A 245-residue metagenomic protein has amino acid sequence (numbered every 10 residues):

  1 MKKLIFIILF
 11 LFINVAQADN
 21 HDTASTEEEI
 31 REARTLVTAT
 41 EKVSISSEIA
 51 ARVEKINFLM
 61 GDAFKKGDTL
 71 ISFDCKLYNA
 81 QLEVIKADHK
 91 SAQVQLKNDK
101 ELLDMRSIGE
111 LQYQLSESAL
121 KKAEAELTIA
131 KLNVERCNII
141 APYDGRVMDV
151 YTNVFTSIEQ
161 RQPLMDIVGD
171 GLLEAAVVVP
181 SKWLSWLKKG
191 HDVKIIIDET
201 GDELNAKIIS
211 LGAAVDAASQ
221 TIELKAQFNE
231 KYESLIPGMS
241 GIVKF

Functional and structural regions predicted by a protein language model:
L4-I13: Sec-dependent N-terminal signal peptides
Q17-A50, I209-S210, I236, G241: N-terminal beta-strand block that forms a small beta-sandwich/beta-barrel module immediately after a flexible targeting
E27-E32, I140-A141, I196-N205: Short coil-to-beta-strand transition motifs
L36, A50, E54-N57, A63-T69 (+4 more regions): Surface-exposed patches in structured soluble domains
L77-L132, V150, S219: Alpha-helical coiled-coil segments
M148-D149, E203-F245: Structural microfeature recognizing short secondary-structure transition sites
D170, H191-N205, E233: Low-complexity, intrinsically disordered, polar/proline/glycine/glutamine-rich protein-protein interaction regions
